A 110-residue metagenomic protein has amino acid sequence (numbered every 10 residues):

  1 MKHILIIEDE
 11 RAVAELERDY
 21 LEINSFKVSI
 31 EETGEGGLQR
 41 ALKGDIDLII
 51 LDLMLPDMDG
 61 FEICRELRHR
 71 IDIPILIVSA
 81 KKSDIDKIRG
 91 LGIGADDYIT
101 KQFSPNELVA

Functional and structural regions predicted by a protein language model:
M1-A110: N-terminal/domain-start alpha-helical segments
